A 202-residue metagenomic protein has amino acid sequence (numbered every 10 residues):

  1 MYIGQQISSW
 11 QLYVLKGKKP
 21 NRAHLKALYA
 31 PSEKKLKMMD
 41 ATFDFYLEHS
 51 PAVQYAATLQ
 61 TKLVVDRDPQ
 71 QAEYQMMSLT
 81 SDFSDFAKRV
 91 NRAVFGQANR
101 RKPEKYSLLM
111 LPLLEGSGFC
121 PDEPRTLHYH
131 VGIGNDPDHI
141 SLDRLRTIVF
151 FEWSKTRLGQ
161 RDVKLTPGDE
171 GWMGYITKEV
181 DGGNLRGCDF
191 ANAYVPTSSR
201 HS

Functional and structural regions predicted by a protein language model:
M1-L127, N135-S202: Right-hand nucleic-acid polymerase module
